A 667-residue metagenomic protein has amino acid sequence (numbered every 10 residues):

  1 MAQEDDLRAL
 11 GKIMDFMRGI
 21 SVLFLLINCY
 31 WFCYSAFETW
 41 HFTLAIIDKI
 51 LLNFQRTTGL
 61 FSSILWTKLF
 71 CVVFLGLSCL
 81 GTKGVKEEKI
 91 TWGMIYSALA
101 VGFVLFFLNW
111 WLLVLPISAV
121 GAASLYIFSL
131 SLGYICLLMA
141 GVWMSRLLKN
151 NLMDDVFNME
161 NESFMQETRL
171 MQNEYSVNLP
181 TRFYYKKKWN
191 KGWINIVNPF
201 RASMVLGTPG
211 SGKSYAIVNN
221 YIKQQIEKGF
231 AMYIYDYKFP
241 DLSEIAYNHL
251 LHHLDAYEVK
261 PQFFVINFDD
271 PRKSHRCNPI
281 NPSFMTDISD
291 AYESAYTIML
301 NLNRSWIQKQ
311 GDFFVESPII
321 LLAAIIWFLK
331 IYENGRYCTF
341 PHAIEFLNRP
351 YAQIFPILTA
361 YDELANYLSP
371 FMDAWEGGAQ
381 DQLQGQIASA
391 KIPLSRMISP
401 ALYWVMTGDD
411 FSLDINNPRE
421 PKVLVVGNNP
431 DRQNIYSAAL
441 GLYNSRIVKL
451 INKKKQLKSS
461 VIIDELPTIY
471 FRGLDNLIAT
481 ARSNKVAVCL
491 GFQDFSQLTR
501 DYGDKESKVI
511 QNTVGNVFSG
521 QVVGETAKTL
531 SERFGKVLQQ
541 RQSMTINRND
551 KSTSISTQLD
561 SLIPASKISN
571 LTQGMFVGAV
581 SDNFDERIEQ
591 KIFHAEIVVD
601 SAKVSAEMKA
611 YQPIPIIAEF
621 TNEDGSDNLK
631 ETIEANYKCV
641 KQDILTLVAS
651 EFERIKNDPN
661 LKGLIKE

Functional and structural regions predicted by a protein language model:
M1-S211, Y215, N220, N547-R548 (+1 more regions): Basic- and hydrophobic-enriched, low-structure N-terminal and domain-boundary segments that flank ATP-binding catalytic
M14-D15, Y235-D236, G520: Active-site-adjacent beta-strand anchor residues
N28, L148-M153, I194-V486, Y502 (+3 more regions): P-loop NTPase motor domains
G76-T82, A100, G441, S445 (+2 more regions): Hydrophobic alpha-helical segments involved in membrane association or supramolecular assembly
F183-W189, N303-F313, R541-Q558: Low-complexity, polar-biased intrinsically disordered regions enriched in Pro/Ser/Thr/Gly
I478-T480, N484-S581: Conserved ATP-driven motor cores of ASCE-family P-loop NTPases powering translocation/secretion/packaging/pilus
E589-K591: Intrinsically disordered, low-complexity segments enriched in serine, threonine, and glycine
F593-I597: N-terminal charged/capping segments associated with class I S-adenosyl-L-methionine
